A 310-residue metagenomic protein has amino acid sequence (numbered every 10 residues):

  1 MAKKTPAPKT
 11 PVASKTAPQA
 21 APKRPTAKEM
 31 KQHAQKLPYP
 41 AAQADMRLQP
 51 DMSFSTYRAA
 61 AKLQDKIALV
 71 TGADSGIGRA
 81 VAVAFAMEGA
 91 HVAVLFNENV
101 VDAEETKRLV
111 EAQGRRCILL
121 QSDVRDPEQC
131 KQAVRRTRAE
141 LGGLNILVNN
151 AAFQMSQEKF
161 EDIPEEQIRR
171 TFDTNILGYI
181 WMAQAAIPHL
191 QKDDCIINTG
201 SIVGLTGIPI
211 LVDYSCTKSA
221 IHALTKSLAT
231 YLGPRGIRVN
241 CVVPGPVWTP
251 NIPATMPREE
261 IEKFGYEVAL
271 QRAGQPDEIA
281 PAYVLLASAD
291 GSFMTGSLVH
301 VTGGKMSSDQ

Functional and structural regions predicted by a protein language model:
K3, K28-K31, D126, K131 (+5 more regions): Conserved mid-core segment of classical short-chain dehydrogenase/reductases
H33, D51-S55, Q157, T206 (+2 more regions): Short C-terminal tail/terminal secondary-structure segment of NAD(P)H-dependent dehydrogenase/reductase domains
N145, E161-I180, I197, I221 (+2 more regions): Catalytic Tyr-X3-Lys loop
A183, T217, T225: Active-site helix of classical SDR
P188-H189, T230-P234, S292: Alpha-helical segment proximal to the catalytic Tyr-Lys
S201: Residue(s) in the substrate-gating loop at a strand-loop-helix junction that position the organic substrate next
V243-A254: Short, flexible catalytic-loop segment of classical short-chain dehydrogenase/reductase
V268-I279: A conserved structural motif in NAD(P)-dependent oxidoreductases
